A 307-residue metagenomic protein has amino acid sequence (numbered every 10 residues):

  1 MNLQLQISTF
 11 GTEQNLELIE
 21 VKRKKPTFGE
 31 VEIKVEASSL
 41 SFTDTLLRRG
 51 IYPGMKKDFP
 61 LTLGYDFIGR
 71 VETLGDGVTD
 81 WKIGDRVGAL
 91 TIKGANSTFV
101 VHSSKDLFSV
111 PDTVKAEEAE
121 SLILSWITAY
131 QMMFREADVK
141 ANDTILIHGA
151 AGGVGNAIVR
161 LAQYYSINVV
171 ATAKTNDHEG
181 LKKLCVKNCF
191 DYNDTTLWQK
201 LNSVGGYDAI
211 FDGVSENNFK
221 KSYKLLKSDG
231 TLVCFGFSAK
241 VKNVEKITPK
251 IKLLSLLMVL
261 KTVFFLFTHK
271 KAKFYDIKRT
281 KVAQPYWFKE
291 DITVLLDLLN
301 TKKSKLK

Functional and structural regions predicted by a protein language model:
K22-L40, I51-G94: Glycine-rich beta-strand-centered segment in the early N-terminal region that forms part of a ligand/cofactor-binding
K34, L46, R86-G149: NAD(P)H dinucleotide-binding glycine-rich loop of Rossmann-like/cofactor-binding domains, especially the beta1-alpha1
G75-G77, V169-G180, E216-N218, K240: Short glycine/proline-centered loop/turn elements that form peptide/ligand docking sites
G88, L146, D208-F211, V233: N-terminal Rossmann-like NAD(P) cofactor-binding module of classical short-chain dehydrogenase/reductase
I123, I127-T195: Mid-domain Rossmann-like dinucleotide-binding core that forms the NAD(H)/NADP(H) cofactor-binding site
T196-G205: Short amphipathic alpha-helix with an adjacent loop that forms part of the alpha/beta core around
N217-S304: Glycine-rich phosphate-binding loop and adjacent beta-alpha segment of Rossmann(oid) nucleotide-cofactor-binding
